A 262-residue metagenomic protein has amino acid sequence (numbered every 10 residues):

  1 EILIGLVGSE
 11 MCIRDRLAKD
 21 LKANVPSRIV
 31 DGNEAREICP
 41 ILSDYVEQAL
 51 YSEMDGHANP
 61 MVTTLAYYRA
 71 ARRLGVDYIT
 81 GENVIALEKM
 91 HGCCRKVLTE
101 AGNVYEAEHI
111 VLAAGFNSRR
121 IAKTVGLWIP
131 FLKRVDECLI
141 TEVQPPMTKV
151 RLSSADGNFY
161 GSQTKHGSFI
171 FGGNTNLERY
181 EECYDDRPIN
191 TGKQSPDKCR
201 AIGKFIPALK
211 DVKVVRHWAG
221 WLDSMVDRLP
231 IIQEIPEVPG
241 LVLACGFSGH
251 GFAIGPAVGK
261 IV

Functional and structural regions predicted by a protein language model:
E1-G8, I13: Single conserved hydrophobic/aromatic residue that forms the stacking wall/gate of nucleotide- or nucleobase-binding
A18-E34, I129-F131, D211: A short alpha-helix-loop-beta-strand transition element characteristic of N-terminal alpha/beta dinucleotide-binding
D31-G32, T80-E82, R216: Short loop/edge segments at beta-strand edges and connector loops that shape dinucleotide/nucleotide cofactor-binding
C39-E47, E88-R95, S224-R228, E237-V238: A short, glycine/Asx- and small/polar-enriched loop/turn that sits immediately N-terminal to a beta-strand
L50-H109: Helical element adjacent to the flavin cofactor pocket in flavoenzyme catalytic cores
A101-T148: Central helical "cap/lid" subdomain
P145-L241: Active-site lid/adjacent beta-loop-alpha segment flanking the redox-cofactor pocket in flavoenzymes
P256-V262: Internal hydrophobic alpha-helix adjacent to the cofactor/substrate pocket in enzyme cavities
